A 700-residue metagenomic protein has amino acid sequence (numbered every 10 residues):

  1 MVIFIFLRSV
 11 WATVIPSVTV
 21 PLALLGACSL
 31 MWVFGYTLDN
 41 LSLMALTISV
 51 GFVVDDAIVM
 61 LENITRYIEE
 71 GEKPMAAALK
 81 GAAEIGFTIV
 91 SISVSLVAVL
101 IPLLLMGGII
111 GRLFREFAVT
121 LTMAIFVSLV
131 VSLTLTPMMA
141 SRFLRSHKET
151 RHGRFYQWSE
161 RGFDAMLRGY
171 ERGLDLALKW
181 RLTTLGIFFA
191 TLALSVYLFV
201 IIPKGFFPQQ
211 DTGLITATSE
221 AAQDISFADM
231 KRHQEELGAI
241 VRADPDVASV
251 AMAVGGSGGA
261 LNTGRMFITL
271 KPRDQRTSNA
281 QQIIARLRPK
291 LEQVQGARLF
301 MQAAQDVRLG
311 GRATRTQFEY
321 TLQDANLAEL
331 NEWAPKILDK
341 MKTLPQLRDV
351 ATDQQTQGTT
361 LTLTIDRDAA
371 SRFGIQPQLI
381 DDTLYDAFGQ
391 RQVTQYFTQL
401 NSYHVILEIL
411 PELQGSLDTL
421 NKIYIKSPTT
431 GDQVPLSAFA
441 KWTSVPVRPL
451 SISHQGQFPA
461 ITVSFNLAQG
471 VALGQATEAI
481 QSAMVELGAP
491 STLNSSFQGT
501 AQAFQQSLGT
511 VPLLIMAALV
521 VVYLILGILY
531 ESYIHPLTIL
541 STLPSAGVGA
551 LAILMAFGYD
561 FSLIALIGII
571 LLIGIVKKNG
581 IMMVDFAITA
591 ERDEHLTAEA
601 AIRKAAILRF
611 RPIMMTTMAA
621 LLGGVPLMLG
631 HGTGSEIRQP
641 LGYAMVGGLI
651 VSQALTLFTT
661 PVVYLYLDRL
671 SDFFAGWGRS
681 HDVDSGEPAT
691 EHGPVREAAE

Functional and structural regions predicted by a protein language model:
M1-V2, F6, W11-V14, T19 (+16 more regions): Alpha-helical membrane-interface segments at transmembrane helix boundaries
V2-R66, K73, L105, M123 (+7 more regions): Hydrophobic transmembrane alpha-helices and their membrane-interface caps in long multi-pass transport proteins
Y36, L104-L113, K148, L185-I225 (+5 more regions): Transmembrane helices with small-residue packing motifs
V50-I64, G86-L105, R112-Y156, M266 (+5 more regions): Transmembrane alpha-helices and their membrane-interface boundaries in multi-pass membrane transporters and channels
L61, A77, N331-A334, L338-A518 (+3 more regions): Extracytoplasmic/periplasmic membrane-proximal domains and adjacent transmembrane bundles of envelope biogenesis
I85, R154-F207, Q293, Y320 (+1 more regions): Signature of alpha-helical transmembrane segments and their immediate interfacial
M139-T150, F206-L214, S257-T263, R298-Q317 (+3 more regions): Flexible hinge/switch segments at interdomain interfaces of large molecular machines
A228-T314, D368-Q390, F397: Solvent-exposed, membrane-proximal periplasmic/extracellular interface segments of envelope transport and secretion
